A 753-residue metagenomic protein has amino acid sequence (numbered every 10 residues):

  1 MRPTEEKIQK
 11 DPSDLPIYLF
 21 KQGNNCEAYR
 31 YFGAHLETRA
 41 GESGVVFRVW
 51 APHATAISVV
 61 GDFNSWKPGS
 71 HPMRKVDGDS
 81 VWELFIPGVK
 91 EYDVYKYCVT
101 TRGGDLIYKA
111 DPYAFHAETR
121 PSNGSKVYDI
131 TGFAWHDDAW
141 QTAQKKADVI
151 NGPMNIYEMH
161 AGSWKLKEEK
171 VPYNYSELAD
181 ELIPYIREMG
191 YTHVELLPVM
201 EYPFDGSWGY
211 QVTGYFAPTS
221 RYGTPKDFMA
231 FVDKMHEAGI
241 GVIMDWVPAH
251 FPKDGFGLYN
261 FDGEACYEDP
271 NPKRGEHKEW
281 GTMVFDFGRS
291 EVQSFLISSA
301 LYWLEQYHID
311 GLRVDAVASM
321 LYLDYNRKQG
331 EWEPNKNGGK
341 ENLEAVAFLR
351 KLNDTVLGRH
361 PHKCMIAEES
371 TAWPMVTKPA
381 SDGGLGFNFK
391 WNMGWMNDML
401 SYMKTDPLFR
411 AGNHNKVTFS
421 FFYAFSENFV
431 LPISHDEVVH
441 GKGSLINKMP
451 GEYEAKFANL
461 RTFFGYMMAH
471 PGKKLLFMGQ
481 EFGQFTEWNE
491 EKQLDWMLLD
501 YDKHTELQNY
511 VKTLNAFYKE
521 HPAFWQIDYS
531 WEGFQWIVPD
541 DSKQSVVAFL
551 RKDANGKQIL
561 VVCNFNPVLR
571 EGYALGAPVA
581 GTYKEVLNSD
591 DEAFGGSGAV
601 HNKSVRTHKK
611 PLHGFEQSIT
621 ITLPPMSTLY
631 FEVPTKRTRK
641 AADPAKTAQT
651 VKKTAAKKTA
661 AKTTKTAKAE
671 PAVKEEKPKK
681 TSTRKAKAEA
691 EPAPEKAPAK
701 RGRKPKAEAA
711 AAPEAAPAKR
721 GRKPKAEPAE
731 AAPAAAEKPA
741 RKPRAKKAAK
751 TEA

Functional and structural regions predicted by a protein language model:
M1-G152, S176-I186, E454-F457, M468-L476 (+2 more regions): Carbohydrate-interacting/catalytic domains
A51-H53, D77, G88, H160-K165 (+9 more regions): Short, flexible loop/turn elements at secondary-structure junctions
R74, D205-G209, K253-N260, T377-K378 (+2 more regions): Short glycine-biased active-site loop of nucleotidyltransferases that positions the nucleotide triphosphate and helps
E118, D138-P153, H160-E341, V605: Substrate-binding/active-site clefts of carbohydrate-active enzymes
I186, V232, L304, N353-L357 (+2 more regions): N-terminal cationic-hydrophobic initiation segments that often serve targeting/anchoring roles
H308-D310, Y325-E491, L498, K519-L575 (+2 more regions): Conserved alpha/beta catalytic core and glycan-binding cleft of carbohydrate-active enzymes
K636-A753: Intrinsically disordered, polybasic Lys/Arg-rich low-complexity tracts
